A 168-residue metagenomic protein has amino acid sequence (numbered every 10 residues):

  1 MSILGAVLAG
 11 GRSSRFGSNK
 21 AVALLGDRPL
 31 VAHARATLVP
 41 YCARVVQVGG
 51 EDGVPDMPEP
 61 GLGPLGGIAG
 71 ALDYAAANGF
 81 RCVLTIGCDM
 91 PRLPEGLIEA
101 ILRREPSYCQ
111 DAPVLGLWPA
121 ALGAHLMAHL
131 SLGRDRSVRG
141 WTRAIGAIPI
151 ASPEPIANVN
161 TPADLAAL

Functional and structural regions predicted by a protein language model:
M1-D135, G140-P155, A163: Nucleotide and nucleotide-moiety/phosphate-recognizing core
A166-L168: Acidic two-metal-ion nuclease catalytic site recognized across multiple nuclease folds, prominently DnaQ/RNase D-T
